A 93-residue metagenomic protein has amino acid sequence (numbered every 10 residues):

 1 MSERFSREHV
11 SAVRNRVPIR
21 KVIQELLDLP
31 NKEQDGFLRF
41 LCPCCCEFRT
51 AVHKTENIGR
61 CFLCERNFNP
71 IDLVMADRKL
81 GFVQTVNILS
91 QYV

Functional and structural regions predicted by a protein language model:
M1-V93: N-terminal structured subdomain of primase-like DNA metabolism proteins
